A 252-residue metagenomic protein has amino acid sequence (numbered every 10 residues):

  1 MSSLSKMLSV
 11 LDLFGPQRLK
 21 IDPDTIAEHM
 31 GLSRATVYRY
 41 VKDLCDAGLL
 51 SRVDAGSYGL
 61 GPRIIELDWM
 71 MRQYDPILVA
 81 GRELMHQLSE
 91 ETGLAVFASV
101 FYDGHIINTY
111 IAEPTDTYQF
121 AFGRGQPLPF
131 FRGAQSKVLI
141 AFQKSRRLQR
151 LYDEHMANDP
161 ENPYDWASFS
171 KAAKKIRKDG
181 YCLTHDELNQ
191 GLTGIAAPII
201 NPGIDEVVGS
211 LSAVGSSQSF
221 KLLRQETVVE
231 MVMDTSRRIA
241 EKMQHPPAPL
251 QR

Functional and structural regions predicted by a protein language model:
M1-L4, G61, Y74, L78 (+5 more regions): Short, structured helix-loop boundary elements
M1-Y74, L78, R237-H245: N-terminal helix-turn-helix
L13, H29, A80-E91, F97 (+3 more regions): Amphipathic alpha-helical regulatory segments at dimerization interfaces that relay allosteric signals between sensory
L50-S51, A98-S99, I199: A structural signal for short hydrophobic beta-strand segments in well-ordered beta-sheet cores
G56-E154: Amphipathic alpha-helical effector-binding/dimerization core of metabolite-sensing transcriptional regulators
E161-E241: Extended hydrophobic
Q244-R252: Short, highly charged C-terminal tails/helix-capping segments
